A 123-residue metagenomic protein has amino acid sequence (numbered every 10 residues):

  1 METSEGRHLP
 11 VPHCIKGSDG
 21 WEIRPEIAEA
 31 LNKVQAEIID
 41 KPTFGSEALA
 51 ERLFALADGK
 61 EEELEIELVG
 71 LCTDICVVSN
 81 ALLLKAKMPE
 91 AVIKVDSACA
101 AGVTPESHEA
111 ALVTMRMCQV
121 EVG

Functional and structural regions predicted by a protein language model:
M1-E65: Active-site alpha/beta core segments
P25, L82, V113: Surface-exposed charge patches
I38-S79, A101-G123: Conserved N-terminal glycine/acidic-rich loop preference
V78-M88: Histidine-anchored nucleotide/phosphate-binding helix
E90-V92, E121: Residue-level detector of anion-binding/catalytic polar loops
V92-C99: Short internal beta-strands
